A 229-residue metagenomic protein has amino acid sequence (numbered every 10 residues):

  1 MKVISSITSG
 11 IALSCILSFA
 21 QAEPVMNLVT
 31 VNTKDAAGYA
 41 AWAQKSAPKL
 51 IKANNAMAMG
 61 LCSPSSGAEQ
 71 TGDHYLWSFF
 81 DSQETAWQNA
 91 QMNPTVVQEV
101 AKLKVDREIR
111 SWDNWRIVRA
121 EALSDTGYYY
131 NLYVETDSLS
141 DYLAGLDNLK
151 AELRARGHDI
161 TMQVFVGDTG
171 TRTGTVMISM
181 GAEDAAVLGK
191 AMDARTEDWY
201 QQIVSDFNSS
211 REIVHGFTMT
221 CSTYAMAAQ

Functional and structural regions predicted by a protein language model:
M1-I11: Bacterial N-terminal signal peptides that target proteins for export
C15-F19: N-terminal signal peptide c-region/cleavage motif recognized by signal peptidases
Q21-Q229: Short S/T/G/P-rich N-terminal loop/turn motif that feeds into the first structured element of a domain
